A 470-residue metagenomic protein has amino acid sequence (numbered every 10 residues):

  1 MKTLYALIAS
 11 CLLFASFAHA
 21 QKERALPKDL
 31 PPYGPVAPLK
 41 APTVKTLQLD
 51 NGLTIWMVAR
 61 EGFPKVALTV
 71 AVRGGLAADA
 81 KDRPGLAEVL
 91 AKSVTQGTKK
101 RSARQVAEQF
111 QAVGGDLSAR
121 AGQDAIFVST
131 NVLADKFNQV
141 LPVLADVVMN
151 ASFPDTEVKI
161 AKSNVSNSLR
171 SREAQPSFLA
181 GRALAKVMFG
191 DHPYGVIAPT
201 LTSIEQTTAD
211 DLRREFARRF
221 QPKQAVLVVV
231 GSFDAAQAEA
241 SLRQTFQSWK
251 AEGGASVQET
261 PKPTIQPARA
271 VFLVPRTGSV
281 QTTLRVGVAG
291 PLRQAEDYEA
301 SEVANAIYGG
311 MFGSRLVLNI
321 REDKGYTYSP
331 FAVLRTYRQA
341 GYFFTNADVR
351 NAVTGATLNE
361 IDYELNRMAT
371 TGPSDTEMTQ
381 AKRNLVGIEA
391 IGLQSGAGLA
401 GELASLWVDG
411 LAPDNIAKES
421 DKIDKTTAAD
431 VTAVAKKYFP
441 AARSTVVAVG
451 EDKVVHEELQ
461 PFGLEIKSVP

Functional and structural regions predicted by a protein language model:
M1-K2: N-terminal secretory signal peptides that target proteins for export/translocation
Y5-S16: Bacterial N-terminal signal peptides
K22-L26, L30, D191, G195-I197 (+2 more regions): An aromatic/glycine/proline-enriched structural segment found at the starts of mature extracellular/organellar domains
P32-A71: Mature N-terminal segment immediately following signal peptide/propeptide cleavage in secreted/periplasmic
W56-V58, G62-V94, R101-M149, K162 (+8 more regions): M16 family metallopeptidases and their MPP-like homologs
F216: Conserved, carboxylate-rich catalytic/transport cores that coordinate ions
